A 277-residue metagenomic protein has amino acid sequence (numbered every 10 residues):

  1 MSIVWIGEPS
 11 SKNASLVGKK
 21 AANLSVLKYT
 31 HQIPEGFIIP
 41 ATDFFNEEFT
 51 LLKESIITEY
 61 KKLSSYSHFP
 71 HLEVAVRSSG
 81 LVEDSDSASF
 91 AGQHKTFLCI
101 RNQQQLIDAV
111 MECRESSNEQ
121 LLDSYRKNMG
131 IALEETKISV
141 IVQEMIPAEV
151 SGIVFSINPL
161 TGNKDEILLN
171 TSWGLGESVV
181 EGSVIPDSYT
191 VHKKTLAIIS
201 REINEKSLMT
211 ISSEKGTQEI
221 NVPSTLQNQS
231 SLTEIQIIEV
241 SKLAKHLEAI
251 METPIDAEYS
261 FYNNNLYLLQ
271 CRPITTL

Functional and structural regions predicted by a protein language model:
M1-I141, V150, Q227-I235, K242-L243 (+3 more regions): N-terminal beta-alpha lobe that positions the nucleotide/phosphoryl donor in ATP/NTP-coupled carboxylate activation
A21, Q93-Q120, S151-E214, L269-L277: Extended active-site and interfacial segments that coordinate phosphate-rich ligands in large catalytic machineries
L72, D165, I255: Residue-level signal for beta-strand positions within conserved beta-sheet cores that form or flank
G80, E144-I146, W173, N263 (+1 more regions): Short, flexible loop/turn elements at secondary-structure junctions
M145, S156-N158, Y259: Replace "in large, NTP-powered and nucleic-acid-processing enzymes" with "in large, NTP-powered factors and other
I146-E149, T161, M251, N263: Short loop/turn positions at the edges of beta-strands in beta-sheet-rich folds
T171-D256, F261-N263: Conserved catalytic alpha/beta cores of large enzymes that bind or transform nucleotide phosphates and polynucleotides
